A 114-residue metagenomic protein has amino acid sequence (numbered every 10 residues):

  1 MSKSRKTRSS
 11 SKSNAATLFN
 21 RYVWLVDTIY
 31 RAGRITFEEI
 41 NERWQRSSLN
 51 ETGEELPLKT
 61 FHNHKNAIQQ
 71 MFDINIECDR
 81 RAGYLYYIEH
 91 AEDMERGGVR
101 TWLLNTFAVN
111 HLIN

Functional and structural regions predicted by a protein language model:
M1-I113: Short, basic/aromatic recognition patches that contact phosphate-bearing ligands
